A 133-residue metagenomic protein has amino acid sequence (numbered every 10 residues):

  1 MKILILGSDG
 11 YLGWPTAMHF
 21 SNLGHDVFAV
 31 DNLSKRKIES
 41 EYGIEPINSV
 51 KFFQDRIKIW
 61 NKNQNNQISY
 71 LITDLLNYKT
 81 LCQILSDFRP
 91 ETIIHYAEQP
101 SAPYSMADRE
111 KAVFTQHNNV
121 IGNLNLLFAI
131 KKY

Functional and structural regions predicted by a protein language model:
M1-Y133: N-terminal Rossmann-like NAD(P)+-binding domain of SDR-like oxidoreductases, especially those catalyzing
